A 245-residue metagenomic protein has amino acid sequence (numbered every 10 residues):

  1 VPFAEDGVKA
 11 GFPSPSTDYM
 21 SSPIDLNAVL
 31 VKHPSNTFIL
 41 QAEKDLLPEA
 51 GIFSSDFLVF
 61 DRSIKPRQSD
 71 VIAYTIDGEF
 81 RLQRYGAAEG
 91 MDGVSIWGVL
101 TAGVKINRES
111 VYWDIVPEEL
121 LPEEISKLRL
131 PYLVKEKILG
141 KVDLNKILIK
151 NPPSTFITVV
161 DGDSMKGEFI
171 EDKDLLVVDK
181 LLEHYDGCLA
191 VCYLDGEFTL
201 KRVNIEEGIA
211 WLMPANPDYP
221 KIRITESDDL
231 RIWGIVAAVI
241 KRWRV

Functional and structural regions predicted by a protein language model:
V1-P48, F53-S54, I64-Q68, T75-K166 (+6 more regions): Short, positionally conserved secondary-structure boundary motifs
S55-D56, D70, K173-D174, C188: Structural motif
V59, A73, V177-V178, V191: Hydrophobic beta-strand signal
F60-P66, V178-H184: Short acidic low-complexity segments
S63, Y85-G86, I170, L181 (+1 more regions): Surface loops and adjacent helix of pleckstrin homology
V160, K166, E171-D179: Structured core of small recognition/catalytic domains
G187, I209-P214: A general secondary-structure boundary signal
